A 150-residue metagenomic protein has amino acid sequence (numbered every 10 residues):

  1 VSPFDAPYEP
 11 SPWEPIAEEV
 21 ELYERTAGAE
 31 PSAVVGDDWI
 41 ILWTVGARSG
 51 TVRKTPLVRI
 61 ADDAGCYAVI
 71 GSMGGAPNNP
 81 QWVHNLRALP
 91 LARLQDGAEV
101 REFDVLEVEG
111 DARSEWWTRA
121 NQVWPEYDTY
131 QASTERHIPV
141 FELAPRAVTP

Functional and structural regions predicted by a protein language model:
V1-V35: Extreme N-terminal tail/first-helix region
P3-D5, S72-Y127, S133-H137, P145: Short, structured beta-strand-loop surface elements
V35-D38, Q131-E135: Short coil/turn segments at secondary-structure boundaries
G36-G74: Short beta-strand segments
I40, P139-F141: Short beta-strand micro-motifs in enzyme catalytic cores
D62-A64, E99, V148: Short strand-connecting beta-turns/loops that link adjacent beta-strands
L143-T149: Short beta-strand-to-coil "C-cap" segments at the C-terminal boundary of structured domains/repeats, marking
